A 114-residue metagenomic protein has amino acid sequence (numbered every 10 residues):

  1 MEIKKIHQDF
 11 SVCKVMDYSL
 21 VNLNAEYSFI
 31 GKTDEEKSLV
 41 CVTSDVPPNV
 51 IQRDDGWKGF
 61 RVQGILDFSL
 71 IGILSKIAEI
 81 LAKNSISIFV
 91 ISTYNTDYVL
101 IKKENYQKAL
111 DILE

Functional and structural regions predicted by a protein language model:
M1-I80, N84, K108-E114: Regulatory modules associated with amino-acid/nitrogen control
E36-C41, T96-K102: A generic structural motif
S87-Y94, I101: C-terminal structural segments of small proteins and small subunits
